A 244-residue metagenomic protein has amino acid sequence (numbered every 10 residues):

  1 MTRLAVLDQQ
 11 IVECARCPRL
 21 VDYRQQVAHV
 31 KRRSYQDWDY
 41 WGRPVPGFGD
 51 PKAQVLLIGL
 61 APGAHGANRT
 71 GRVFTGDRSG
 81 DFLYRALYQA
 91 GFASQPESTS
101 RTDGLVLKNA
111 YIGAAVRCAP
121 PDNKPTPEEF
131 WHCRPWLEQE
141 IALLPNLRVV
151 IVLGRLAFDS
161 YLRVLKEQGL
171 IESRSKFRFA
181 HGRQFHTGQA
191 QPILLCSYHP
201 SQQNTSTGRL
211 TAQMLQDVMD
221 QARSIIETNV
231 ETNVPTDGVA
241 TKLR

Functional and structural regions predicted by a protein language model:
T2-T187, Q191-I226: A polyanion-binding, active-site-adjacent surface
N229-P235: Intrinsically disordered, low-complexity segments enriched in serine/proline and basic residues
